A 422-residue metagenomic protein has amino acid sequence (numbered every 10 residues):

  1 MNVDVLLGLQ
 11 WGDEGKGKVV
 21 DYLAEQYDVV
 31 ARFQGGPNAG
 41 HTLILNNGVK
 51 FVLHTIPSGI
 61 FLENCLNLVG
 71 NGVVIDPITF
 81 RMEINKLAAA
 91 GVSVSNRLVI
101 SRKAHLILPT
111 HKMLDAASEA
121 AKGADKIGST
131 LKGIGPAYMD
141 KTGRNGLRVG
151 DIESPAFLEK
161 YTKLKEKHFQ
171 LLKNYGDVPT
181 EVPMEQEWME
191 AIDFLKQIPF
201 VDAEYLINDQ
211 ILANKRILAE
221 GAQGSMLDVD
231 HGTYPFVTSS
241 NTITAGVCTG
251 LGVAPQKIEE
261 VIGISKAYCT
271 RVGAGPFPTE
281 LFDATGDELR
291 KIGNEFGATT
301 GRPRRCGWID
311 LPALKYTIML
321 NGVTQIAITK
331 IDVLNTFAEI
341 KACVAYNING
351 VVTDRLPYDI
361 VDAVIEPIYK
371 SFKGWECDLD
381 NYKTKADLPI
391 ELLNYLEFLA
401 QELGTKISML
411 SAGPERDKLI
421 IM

Functional and structural regions predicted by a protein language model:
M1-M422: Non-transmembrane, aqueous-exposed alpha-helical and coiled segments at domain scale
